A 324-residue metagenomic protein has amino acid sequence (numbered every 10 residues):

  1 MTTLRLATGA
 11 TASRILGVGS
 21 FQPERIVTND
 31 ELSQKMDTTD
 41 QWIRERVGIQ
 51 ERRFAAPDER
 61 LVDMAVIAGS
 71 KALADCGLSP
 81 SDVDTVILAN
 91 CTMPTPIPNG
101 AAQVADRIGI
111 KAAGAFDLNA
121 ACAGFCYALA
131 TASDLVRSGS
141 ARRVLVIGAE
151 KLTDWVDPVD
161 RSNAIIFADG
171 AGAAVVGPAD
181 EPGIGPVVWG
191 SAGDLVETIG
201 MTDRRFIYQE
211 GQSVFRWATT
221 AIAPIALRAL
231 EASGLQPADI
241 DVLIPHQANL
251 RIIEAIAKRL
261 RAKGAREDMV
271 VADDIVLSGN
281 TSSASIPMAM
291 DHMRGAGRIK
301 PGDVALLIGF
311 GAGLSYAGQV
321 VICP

Functional and structural regions predicted by a protein language model:
M1-P57, V159-T220, P224-R228, F310 (+1 more regions): Condensing-enzyme catalytic core mediating Claisen C-C bond formation in acyl metabolism
T3, V62, V66-G69, L73 (+5 more regions): Claisen-condensing/thiolase-fold acyl-transfer catalytic domains that form or cleave C-C bonds in fatty acid
I15-G17, I43, A72, V83-V86 (+7 more regions): Buried hydrophobic positions in well-ordered alpha/beta secondary-structure cores of metabolic enzymes
L16-G19, A89, N119, V144-E150 (+3 more regions): Short beta-strand segments
T38-T39, L61-C76, W217-S233, I286-M293: Short, well-ordered amphipathic alpha-helical segments that serve as non-catalytic structural scaffolds within diverse
I49-E51, D82-I87, D106-N119, W155-V159 (+1 more regions): Glycine/charged-rich beta-loop-alpha catalytic/anionic-binding loops adjacent to active sites
S81-A89, P237-H246: Short glycine-rich phosphate-binding loop at a beta-alpha junction
L135-A168: Flexible, glycine-rich active-site loops centered on histidine and acidic residues that chelate a metal or position
